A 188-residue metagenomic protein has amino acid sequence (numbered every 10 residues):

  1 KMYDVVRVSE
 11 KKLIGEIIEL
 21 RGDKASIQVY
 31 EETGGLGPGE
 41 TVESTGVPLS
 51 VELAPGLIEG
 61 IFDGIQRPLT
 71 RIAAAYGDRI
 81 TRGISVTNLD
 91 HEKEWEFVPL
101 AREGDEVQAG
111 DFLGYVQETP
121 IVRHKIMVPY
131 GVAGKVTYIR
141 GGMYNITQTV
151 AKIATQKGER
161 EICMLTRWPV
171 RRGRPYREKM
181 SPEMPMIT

Functional and structural regions predicted by a protein language model:
K1, A25-E31, H91-R102, K135-I139: Short alpha-helix capping/helix-loop boundary micro-motifs
K1-A73, D78-T81: N-terminal accessory targeting/assembly segments
K11-I14, T33, G46-V51, R67 (+3 more regions): Short, charged beta-turn/beta-strand-edge "cap" motif at the junction between a beta-strand and an adjacent loop
I17, I61, F112, V136-Y138: Conserved hydrophobic positions within beta-strands
L20, G64, L100, V116-T119 (+1 more regions): Residue-level recognition of beta-strand microenvironments
K24-V29, P68-A74, K125-I126, T137-Y138 (+1 more regions): Short, solvent-exposed secondary-structure boundary/capping segments
Y30-T33, P55, A101, V107 (+2 more regions): Electropositive phosphate-/nucleotide-binding environments in soluble metabolic enzymes
A74-P129, N145-T188: P-loop NTPase nucleotide-binding/switch module
